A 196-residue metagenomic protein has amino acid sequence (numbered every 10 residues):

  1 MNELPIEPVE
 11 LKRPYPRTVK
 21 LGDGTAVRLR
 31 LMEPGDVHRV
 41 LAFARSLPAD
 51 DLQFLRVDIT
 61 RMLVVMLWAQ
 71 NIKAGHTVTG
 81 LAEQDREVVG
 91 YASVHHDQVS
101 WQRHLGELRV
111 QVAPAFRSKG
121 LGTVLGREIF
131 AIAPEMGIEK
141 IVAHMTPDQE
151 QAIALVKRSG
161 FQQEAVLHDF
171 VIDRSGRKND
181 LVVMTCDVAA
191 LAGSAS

Functional and structural regions predicted by a protein language model:
T25-V27, D85-Y91, N179: Glycine-rich phosphate/pyrophosphate-binding loop shared by adenosine-nucleotide-utilizing enzymes
V27-R39: A short beta-loop-alpha structural element at the N-terminal edge of CoA-dependent acyl/N-acetyltransferase catalytic
V57-H104, R109-A113, G126, D187-A189: Acetyl-CoA-dependent GNAT
F116, G120-E128: Conserved acetyl-CoA pyrophosphate-binding loop and the N-cap/start of the following alpha-helix in GNAT-like
R117, A143-I153: Conserved beta-strand-loop-alpha-helix junction that forms the acyl-donor binding cleft
G126, A133-M145: Conserved GNAT acetyl-CoA-binding A-motif
V142-M145, K157, Q162-N179: Conserved catalytic-core motifs of GNAT/GCN5-like acyltransferases
D169-S196: C-terminal "cap" of GNAT-fold acetyltransferases
